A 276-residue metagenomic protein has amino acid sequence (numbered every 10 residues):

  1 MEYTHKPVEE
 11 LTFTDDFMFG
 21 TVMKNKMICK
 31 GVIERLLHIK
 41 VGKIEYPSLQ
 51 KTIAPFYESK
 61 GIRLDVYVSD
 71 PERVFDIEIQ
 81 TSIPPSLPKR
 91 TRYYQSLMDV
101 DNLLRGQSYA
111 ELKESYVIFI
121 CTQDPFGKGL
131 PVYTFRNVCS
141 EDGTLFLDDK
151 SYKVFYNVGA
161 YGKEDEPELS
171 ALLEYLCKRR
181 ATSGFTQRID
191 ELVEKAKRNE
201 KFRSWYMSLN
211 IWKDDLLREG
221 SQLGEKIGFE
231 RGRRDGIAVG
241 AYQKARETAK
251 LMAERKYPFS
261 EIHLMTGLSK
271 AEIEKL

Functional and structural regions predicted by a protein language model:
M1-E9, F13, F17, P71 (+3 more regions): Short, charged alpha-helical interaction segments and adjacent helix-coil junctions
M1-Y152, G162-E164, E219: Accessory alpha/beta interaction modules
Y156-V158: Interfacial alpha-helical end/capping and short helix-turn segments at domain and membrane boundaries
